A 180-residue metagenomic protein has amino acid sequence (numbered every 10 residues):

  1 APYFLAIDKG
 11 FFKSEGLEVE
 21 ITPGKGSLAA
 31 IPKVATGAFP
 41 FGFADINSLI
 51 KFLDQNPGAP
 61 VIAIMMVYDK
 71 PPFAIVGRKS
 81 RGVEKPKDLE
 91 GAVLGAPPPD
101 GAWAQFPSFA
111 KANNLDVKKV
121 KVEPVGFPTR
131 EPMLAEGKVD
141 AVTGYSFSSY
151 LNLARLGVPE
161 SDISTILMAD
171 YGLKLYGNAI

Functional and structural regions predicted by a protein language model:
A1, D69, R78-G82, P97-A102 (+3 more regions): Short coil/turn segments
P2-I7, T22-I62, P71-P86, W103-P107 (+2 more regions): Pocket-flanking alpha-helical
L5-L17, P57, W103-E123, K138 (+1 more regions): Ligand-binding cleft/hinge of the Venus flytrap
K13, K79-D88, L115-V117: Short helix-loop capping/hinge motifs at secondary-structure junctions, enriched in acidic/polar residues
E18-G26, F43, V117-F127, T165-I166: Short beta-strand-to-loop elements that line the ligand-binding cleft of bilobed periplasmic-binding protein-like
G24, F43-A44, I64-M66, A96 (+2 more regions): Short beta-strand and adjacent tight-turn residues that come in two discontinuous sequence segments and form the edges
K87-D100, D140: Short loop->beta-strand "edge-of-pocket" segments that line small-molecule binding or catalytic clefts across diverse
P128-M133, K138-I180: Pocket-lining segment of extracytoplasmic ligand-binding domains
